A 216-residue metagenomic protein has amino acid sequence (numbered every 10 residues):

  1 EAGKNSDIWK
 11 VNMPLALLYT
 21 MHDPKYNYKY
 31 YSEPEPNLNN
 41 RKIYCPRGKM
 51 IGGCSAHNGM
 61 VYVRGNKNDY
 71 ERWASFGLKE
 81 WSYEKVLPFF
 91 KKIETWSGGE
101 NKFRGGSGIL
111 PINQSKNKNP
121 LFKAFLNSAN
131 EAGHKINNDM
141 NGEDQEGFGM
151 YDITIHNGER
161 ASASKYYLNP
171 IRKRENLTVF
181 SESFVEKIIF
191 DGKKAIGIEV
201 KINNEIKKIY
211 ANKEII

Functional and structural regions predicted by a protein language model:
E1-I215: N-terminal redox-cofactor-binding region of secreted/periplasmic oxidoreductases
